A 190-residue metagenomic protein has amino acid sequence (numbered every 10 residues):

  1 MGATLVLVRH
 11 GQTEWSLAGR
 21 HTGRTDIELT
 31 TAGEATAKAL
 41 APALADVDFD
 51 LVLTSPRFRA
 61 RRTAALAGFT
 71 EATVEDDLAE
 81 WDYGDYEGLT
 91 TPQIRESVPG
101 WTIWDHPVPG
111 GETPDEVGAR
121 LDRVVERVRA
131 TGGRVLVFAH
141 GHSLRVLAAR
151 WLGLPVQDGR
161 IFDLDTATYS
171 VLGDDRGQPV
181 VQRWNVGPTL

Functional and structural regions predicted by a protein language model:
M1-A3, V47, D82-P92, A149-L190: Acidic, low-complexity terminal tails and accessory targeting/binding regions of phosphate-metabolizing enzymes
L5, T131-G141: Generic beta-sheet signal
L5-T63, P109-D122: Loop-to-helix element that buttresses phosphate recognition and phosphoryl-transfer chemistry
V6, T73-E75, Q182: General small-molecule cofactor/ligand-binding pocket signal
G11, S55-R57, D77, L121 (+2 more regions): Short, well-ordered beta-to-alpha junction loops that form the rim of enzyme active sites and present histidine/acidic
A39-T102: Phosphate-coordination/substrate-recognition cap region in phosphate-metabolizing enzymes
A45-D48, V128-G133: Glycine-rich phosphate-binding loop signature in dinucleotide/nucleotide-binding domains
E96-E116: Short glycine/proline- and acidic residue-enriched helix-loop micro-motifs that form flexible lids or anion-recognition
